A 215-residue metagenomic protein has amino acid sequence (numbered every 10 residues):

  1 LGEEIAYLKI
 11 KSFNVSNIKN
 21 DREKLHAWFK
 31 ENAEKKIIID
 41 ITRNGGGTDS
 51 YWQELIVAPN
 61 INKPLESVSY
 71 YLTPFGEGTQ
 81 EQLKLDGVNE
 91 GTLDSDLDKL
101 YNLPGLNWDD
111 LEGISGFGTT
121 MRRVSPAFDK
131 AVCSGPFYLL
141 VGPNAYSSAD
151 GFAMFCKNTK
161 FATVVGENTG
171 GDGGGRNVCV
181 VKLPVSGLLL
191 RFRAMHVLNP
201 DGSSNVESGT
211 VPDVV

Functional and structural regions predicted by a protein language model:
L1-V215: C-terminal "post-core" interaction segments
